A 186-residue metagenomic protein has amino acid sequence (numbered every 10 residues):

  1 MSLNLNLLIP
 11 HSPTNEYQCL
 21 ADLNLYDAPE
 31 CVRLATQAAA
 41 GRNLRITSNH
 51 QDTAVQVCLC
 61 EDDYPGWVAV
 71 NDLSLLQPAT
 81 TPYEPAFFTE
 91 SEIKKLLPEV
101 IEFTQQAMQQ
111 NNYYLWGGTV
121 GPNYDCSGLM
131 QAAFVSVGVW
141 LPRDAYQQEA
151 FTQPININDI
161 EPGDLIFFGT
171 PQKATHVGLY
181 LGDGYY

Functional and structural regions predicted by a protein language model:
M1-T14, V32, R45, C58-A107 (+1 more regions): Boundary regions of SH3-family modules and the immediately adjacent low-complexity/disordered segments in eukaryotic
S12-L25, A132-Q147, L181-G184: Short, basic/aromatic beta-hairpin or loop at an interaction surface
Q18-A40, L44: Beta-loop motif signature
I46, V57-C58, H176-Y180: Short beta-strand-centered aromatic/proline hotspots
Q51-Q56: Short aromatic-glycine-enriched beta-strand elements
E102-N123, R143: Active-site nucleophile-His-acid catalytic modules used for acyl/amide transfer and hydrolysis across diverse enzymes
G121-V137: Active-site nucleophilic cysteine motif
L141-Y186: ...with weaker cross-activation on analogous glycine-rich loops/strands in unrelated enzymes
